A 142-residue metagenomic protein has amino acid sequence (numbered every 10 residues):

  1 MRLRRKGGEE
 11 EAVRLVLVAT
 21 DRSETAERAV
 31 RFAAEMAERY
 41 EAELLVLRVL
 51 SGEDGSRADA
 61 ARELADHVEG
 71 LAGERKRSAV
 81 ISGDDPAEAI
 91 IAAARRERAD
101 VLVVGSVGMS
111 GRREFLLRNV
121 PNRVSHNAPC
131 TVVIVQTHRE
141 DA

Functional and structural regions predicted by a protein language model:
M1-K6, R95-A142: Gly/Ser-rich helix-loop-strand patches that form or flank binding pockets for ribonucleotide-derived cofactors
G7-D59, E63, G70-K76, E97: Small/aliphatic-rich secondary-structure junction motif
S23, S51, G83, M109 (+1 more regions): Residue-level marker for beta-strand->alpha-helix junctions and adjacent short loops that shape enzyme
A34, D66, I91, N122: Active-site phosphate/pyrophosphate- and oxyanion-stabilizing loops and adjacent acidic/basic residues in soluble
R48, V80-S82, Q136: Residue-level recognition of beta-strand->loop/alpha-helix junctions
R75-S78, V132: Generic structural signal for residues in well-ordered beta-strands
I81-A89: Charged docking surfaces used in two-component/phosphorelay signaling
